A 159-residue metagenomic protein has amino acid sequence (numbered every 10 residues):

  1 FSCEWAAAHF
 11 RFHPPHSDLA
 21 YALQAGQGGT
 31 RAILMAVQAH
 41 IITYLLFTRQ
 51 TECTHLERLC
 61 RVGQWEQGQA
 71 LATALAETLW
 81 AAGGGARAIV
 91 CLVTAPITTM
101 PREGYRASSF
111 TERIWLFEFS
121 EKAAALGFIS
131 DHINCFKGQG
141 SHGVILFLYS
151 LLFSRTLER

Functional and structural regions predicted by a protein language model:
S2-S17, Y44-R159: Papain-like cysteine protease catalytic cores
R11, A22-Q24, A32: Beta-strand cores of modular interaction/reader domains in eukaryotic scaffold and signaling proteins, especially PDZ
S17, L23-G26: Assembly/interface modules of non-enzymatic eukaryotic complex subunits
Y21-A22, L34, V90-C91: Ordered hydrophobic segments in well-structured contexts
Q27-A39: Active-site nucleophilic cysteine motif
